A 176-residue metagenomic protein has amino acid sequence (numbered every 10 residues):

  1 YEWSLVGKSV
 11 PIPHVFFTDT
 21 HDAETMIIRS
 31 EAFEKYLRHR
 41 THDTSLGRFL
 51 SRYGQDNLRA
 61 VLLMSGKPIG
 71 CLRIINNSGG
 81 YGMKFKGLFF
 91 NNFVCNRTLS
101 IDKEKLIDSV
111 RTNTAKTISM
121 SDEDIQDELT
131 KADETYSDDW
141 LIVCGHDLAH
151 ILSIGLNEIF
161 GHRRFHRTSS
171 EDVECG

Functional and structural regions predicted by a protein language model:
Y1-G176: Acidic, divalent-metal-binding catalytic cores of TOPRIM and closely related two-metal-ion phosphodiester/pyrophosphate
